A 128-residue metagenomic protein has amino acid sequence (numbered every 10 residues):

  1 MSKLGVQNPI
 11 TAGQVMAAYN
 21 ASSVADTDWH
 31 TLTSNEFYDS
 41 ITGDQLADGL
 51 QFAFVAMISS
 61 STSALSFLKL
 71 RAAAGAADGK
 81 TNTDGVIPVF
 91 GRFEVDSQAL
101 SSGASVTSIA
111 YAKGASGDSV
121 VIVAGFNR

Functional and structural regions predicted by a protein language model:
M1-W29, A112-R128: C-terminal interaction-tip segments
V15, K80-V89: Solvent-exposed serine/threonine-rich low-complexity stretches and specific carbohydrate-binding patches
Y19-E36, I41, V89-F93: Solvent-exposed, conformationally flexible loop/turn segments
T42, V86-S105: Beta-sandwich interaction modules
L46-F54: Extended extracellular/luminal ectodomain segments enriched in beta-structured repeat modules
V55-T62, Y111-K113: Asparagine-centered strand-capping/turn motif at beta-strand->loop junctions
S61-T81: Short, surface-exposed beta-strand/strand-loop-strand elements in extracellular ectodomains
A99-D118: Noncatalytic modules at the cell exterior or secretory-pathway interfaces, chiefly beta-strand-rich lectin/adhesion
